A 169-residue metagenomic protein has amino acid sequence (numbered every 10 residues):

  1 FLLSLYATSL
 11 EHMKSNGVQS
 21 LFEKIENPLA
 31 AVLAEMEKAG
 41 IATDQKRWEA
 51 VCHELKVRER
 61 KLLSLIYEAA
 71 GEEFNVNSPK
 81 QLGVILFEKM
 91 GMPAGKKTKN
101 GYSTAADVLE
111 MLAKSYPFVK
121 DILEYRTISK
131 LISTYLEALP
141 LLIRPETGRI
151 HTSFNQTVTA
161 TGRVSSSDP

Functional and structural regions predicted by a protein language model:
F1-P169: Conserved "right-hand" nucleotidyltransferase catalytic core of DNA-directed polymerases
